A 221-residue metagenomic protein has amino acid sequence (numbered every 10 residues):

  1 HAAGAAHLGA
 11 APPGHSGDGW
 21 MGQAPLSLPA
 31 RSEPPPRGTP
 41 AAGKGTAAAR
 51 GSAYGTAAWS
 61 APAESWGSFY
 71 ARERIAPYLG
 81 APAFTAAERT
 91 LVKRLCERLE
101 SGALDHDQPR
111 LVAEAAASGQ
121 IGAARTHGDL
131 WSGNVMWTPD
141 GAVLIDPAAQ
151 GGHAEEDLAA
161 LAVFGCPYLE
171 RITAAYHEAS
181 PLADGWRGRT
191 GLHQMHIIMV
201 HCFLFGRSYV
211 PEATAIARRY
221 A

Functional and structural regions predicted by a protein language model:
H1-R89, G122-A123: A cross-family kinase active-site recognition segment
A6, I75, W131-S132, A149-G151 (+1 more regions): Short, solvent-exposed loop/turn segments at secondary-structure junctions
S60-A71, G119-R125, S132-G188, L204-S208 (+1 more regions): Active-site Asp-x-Gly
A81, A87-L95, P167-T173: Phosphate/dinucleotide-binding and metal-coordinating scaffold of catalytic cores in nucleotide-dependent enzymes
R89-A142: A mid-sequence, solvent-exposed acidic-amphipathic segment
G191-M199: Hydrophobic alpha-helical segments that form the core of small-molecule binding pockets and/or dimer interfaces
P211-A213: Alpha-helical repeat scaffolds
